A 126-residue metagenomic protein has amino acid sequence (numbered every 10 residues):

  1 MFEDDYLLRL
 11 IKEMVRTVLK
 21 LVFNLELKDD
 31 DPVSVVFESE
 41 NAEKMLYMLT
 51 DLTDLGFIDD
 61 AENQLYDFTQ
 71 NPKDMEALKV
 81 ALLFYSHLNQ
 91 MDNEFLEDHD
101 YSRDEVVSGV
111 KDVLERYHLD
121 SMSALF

Functional and structural regions predicted by a protein language model:
D4, R16, L21, Y47-D51 (+2 more regions): Residue-level signature for tetratricopeptide repeat
Y6-E13, S39-M45: Generic helix N-cap/helix-start motif at coil->alpha-helix transitions
I11, V18, I58, Q64-L65: Inward-facing hydrophobic residues that define packing positions of alpha-helical scaffold repeats
V22-E43, D67-L96: Short, charge-rich amphipathic alpha-helical segments embedded in non-transmembrane helical bundles/solenoids
L46-L49, E62, P72, Y117: Low-complexity intrinsically disordered segments
L82-F126: Amphipathic alpha-helical binding modules
